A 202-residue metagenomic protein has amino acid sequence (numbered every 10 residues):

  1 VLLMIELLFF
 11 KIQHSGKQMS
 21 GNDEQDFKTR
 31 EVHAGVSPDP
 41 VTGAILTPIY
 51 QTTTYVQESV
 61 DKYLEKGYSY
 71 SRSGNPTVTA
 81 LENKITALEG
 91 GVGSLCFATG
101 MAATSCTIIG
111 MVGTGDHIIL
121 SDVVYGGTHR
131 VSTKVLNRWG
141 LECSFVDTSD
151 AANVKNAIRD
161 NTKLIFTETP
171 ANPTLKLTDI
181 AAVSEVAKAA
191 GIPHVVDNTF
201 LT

Functional and structural regions predicted by a protein language model:
I12, G16-G67, N75: N-terminal glycine-rich, Lys/His-bearing helix-loop that initiates the first secondary-structure elements of many
G21-D23, H33, S94-T202: Conserved PLP-enzyme active-site core in the AAT-like
V41, A87-L88, R138, A189: Residues at alpha-helix termini
A44-I45, T79, G90, W139: Short, basic and Ser/Thr-rich N-terminal targeting/leader segments
P48, V78-E82, I180: A general structural signal for well-ordered alpha-helical segments in protein cores
T54-A102, G127-K134: Conserved N-terminal alpha-helix of the aminotransferase class I/II PLP-enzyme fold
